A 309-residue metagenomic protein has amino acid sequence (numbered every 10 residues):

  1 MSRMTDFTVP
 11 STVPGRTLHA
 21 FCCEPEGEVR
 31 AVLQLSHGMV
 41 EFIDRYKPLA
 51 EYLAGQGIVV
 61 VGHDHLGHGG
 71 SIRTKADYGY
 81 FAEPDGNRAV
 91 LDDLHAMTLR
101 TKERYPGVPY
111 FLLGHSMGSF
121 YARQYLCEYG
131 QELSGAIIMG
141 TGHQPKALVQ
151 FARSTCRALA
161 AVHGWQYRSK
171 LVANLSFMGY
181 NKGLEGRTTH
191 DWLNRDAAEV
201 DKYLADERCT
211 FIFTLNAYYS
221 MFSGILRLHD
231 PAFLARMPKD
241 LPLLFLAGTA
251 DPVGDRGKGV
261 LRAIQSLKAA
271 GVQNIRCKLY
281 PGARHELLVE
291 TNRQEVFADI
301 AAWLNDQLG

Functional and structural regions predicted by a protein language model:
M1-G27: N-terminal cap/lid segment of alpha/beta-hydrolase-fold proteins
S36-E41, S116-M117, T249-A250: Active-site glycine-rich loops that stabilize anionic/oxyanionic intermediates across multiple enzyme folds
P48-A76: Conserved alpha/beta-hydrolase
A82-K102: Alpha/beta-hydrolase active-site loop
Y105-S116: Alpha/beta-hydrolase fold nucleophile elbow
A122-R208: Alpha/beta-hydrolase-fold enzymes
F245-A247: Short beta-strand/loop motif that positions the catalytic acidic residue of the alpha/beta-hydrolase fold
A270-G309: Catalytic active-site module of serine/aspartate enzymes centered on a nucleophile-bearing elbow/loop
